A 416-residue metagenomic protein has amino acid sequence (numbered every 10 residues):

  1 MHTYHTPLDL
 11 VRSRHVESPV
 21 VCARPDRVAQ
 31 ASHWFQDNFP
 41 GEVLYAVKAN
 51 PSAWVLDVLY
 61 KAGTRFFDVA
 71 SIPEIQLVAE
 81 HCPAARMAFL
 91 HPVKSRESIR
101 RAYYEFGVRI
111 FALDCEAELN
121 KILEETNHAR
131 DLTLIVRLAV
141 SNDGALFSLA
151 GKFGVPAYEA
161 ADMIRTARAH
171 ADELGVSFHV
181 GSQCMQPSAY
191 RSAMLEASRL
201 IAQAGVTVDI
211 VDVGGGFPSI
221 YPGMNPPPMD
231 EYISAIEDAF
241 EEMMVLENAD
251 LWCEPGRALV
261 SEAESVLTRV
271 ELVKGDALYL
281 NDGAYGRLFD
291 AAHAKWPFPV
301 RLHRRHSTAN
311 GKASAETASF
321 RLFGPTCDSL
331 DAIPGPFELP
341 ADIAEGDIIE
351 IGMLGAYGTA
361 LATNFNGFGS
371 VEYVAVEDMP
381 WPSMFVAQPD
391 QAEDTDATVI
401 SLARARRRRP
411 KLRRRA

Functional and structural regions predicted by a protein language model:
M1-E124, A129-D131, R165-A171, Q203-T207 (+2 more regions): A charged N-terminal "starter" segment
R27, A49-P51, P73, V93-S95 (+7 more regions): Active-site-proximal loop/turn and secondary-structure-junction residues that shape catalytic pockets, frequently
V28, K48, S71, V78 (+7 more regions): Conserved, mostly hydrophobic/aromatic
A46, D114, T133-A139, S177-H179 (+3 more regions): Short beta-strand segments
D57, E80-H81, E124-E125, N225 (+3 more regions): Short amphipathic alpha-helical segments
E80-C82, Y104, T126-A129, A145 (+6 more regions): Solvent-exposed alpha-helices and their adjacent loops that cap or buttress functional pockets in soluble metabolic
V140-D276, N366-F368, E377: Active-site loop/helix belt of alpha/beta enzymes
D250-A416: Charged (often Lys/Glu-rich) extended helix/loop segments that serve as interaction or gating elements
